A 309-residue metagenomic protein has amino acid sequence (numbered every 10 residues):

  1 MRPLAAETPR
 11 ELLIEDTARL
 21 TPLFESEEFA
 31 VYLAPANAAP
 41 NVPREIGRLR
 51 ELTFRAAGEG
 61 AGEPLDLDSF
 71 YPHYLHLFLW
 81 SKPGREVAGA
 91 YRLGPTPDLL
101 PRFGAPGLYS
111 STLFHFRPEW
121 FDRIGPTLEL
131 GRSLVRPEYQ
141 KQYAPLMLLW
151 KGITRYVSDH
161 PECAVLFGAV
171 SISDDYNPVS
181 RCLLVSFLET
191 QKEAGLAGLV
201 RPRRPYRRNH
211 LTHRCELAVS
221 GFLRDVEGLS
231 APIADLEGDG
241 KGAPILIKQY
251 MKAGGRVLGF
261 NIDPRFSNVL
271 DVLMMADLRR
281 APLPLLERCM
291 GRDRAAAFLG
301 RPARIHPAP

Functional and structural regions predicted by a protein language model:
M1-N37: Conserved N-terminal entry element of GNAT/NAT acetyltransferase domains
P22-G89, P95: Short amphipathic alpha-helix that is part of the acyltransferase structural core
E28, A90, T127, D271: A residue-level signal for beta-strand positions that form part of recognition/binding surfaces within mature
L33, L79, L93-P95, R132 (+2 more regions): Hydrophobic side chains in beta-strands
N41-V42, Q142, P282-L286: Short, conserved charged micro-motifs
E51, A61, P97-R256, N261-V269 (+1 more regions): Acyl-donor binding region in acyl/amide transferases
H73, V269-L270: Short Asp/Glu-rich motifs
D271-P309: C-terminal non-catalytic accessory extensions
